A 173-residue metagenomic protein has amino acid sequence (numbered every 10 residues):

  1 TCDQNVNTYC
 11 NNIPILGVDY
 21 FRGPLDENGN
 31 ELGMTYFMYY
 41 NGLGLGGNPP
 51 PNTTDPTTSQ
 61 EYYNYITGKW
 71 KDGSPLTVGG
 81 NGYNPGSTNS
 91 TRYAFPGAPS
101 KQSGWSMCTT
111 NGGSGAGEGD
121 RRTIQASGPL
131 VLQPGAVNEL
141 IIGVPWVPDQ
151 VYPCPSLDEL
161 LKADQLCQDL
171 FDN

Functional and structural regions predicted by a protein language model:
T1-G119: Glycine-rich (often Gly-Gly/Gly-Pro-rich) flexible segments and glycine-rich loop motifs, frequently accented by
F21, G68, A116, C154-N173: Exported/extracytosolic protein signature
N111-P134: Exposed beta-sheet edge/beta-hairpin loop segments within beta-rich domains
V131-W146: Short Pro-Gly-centered flexible turn/kink motifs
W146-S156: Short, Lys/Arg- and Gly-enriched loop/turn segments at beta-strand edges
